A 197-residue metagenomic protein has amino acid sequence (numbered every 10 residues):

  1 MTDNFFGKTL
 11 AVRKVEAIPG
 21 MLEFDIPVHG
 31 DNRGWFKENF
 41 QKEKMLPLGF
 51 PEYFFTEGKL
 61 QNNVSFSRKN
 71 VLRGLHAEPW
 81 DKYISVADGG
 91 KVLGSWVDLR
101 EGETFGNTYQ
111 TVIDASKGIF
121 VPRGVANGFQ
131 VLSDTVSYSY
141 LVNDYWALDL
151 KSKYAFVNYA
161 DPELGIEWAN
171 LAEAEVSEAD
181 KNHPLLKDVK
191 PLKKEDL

Functional and structural regions predicted by a protein language model:
T2-I113, S133-T135, V142-L197: Non-catalytic, conserved peripheral segments adjacent to functional cores
D114-L132: Conserved SET/PR-domain catalytic core that frames the SAM/AdoMet-binding pocket
